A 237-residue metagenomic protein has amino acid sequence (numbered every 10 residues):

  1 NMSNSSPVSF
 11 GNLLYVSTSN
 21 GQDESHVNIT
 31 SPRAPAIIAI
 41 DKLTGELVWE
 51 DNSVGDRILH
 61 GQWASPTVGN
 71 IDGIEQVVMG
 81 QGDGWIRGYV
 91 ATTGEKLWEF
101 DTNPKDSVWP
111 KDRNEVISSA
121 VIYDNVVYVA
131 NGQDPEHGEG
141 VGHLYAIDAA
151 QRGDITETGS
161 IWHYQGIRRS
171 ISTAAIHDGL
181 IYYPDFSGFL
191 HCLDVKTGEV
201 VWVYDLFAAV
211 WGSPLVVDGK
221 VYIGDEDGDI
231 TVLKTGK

Functional and structural regions predicted by a protein language model:
N1-K237: Noncatalytic, solvent-exposed loop/strand surfaces of beta-propeller-type extracellular/periplasmic domains
